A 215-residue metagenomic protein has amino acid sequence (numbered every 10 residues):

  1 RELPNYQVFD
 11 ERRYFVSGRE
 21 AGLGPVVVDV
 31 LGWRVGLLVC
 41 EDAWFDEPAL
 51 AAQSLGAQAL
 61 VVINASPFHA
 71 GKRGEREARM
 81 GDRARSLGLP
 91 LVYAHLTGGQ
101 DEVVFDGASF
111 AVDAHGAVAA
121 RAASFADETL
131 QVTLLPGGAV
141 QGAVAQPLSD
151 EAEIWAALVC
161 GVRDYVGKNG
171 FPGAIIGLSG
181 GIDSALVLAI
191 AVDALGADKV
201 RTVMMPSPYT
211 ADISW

Functional and structural regions predicted by a protein language model:
R1-G177, L188-K199, D212: Enzyme catalytic cores with a strong preference for nitrogen-chemistry domains
P90, M205-P208: Short, proline-centered helix/strand-breaking motifs
G181: Conserved G/P- and acidic residue-centered "switch" motifs that form tight phosphate/ATP-binding loops in soluble
S184: Catalytic nucleophile loop
T202: Short beta-strand "acidic-cap" motif of Rossmann-like dinucleotide-binding folds
S207-W215: ATP-dependent adenylate-handling ligase core
